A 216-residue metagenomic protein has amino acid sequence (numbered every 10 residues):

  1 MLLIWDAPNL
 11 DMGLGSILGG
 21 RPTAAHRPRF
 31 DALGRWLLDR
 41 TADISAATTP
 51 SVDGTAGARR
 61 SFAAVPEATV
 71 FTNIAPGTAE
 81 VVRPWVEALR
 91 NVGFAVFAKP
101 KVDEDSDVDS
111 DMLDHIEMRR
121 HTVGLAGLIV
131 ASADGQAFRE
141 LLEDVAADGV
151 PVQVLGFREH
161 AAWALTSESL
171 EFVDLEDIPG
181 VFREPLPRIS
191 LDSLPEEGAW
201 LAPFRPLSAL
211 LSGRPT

Functional and structural regions predicted by a protein language model:
M1-S106: Domain-level signal for Mg2+-assisted phosphodiester chemistry and nucleotide/NA-binding surfaces in nucleic-acid
T78-R214: Nuclease catalytic cores that cleave nucleic-acid phosphodiester bonds, predominantly acidic two-metal-ion
